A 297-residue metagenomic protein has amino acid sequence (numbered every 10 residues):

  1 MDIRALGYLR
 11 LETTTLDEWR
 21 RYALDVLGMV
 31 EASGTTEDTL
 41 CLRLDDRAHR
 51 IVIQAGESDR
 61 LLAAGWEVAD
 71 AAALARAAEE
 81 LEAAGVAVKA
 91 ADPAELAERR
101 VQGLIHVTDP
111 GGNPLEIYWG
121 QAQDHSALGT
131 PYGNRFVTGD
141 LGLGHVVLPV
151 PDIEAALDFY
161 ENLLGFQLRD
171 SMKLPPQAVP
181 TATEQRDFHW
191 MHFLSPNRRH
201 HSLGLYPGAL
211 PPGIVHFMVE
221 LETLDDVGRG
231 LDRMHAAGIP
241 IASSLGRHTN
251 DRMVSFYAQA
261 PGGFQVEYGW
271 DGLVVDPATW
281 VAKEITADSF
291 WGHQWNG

Functional and structural regions predicted by a protein language model:
M1-D17, L61-W66, A122-E154, Q167-R169 (+3 more regions): N-terminal beta-strand motif that seeds the catalytic metal site of vicinal oxygen chelate
M1-E79, A83-I105: An N-terminus-focused feature that recognizes amino-terminal "leader" regions
M1-H49, L148-H201: Core segments of cupin and vicinal oxygen chelate
A5-T14, G56-E82, G103-T108, G142-P151 (+2 more regions): Vicinal oxygen chelate
L11, Y22, M29-A32, V52-G56 (+10 more regions): A structural feature that tracks compact, well-ordered secondary-structure segments with a strong bias toward
W19-L24, L81, G112, A156 (+4 more regions): Conserved active-site tyrosine of GNAT-family acetyltransferases
E82-G142, V179-P180, H192-L194, G238-G297: Vicinal oxygen chelate
A182-T249: A compositional/structural signature marking long, glycine- and acidic/polar-rich segments with frequent tryptophans
